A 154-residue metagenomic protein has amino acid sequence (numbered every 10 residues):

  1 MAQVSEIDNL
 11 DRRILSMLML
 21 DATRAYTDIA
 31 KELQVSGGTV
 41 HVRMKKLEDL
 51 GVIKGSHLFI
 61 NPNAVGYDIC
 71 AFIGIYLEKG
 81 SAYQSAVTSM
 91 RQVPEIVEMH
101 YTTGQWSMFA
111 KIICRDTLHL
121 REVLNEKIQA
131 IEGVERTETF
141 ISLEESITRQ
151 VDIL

Functional and structural regions predicted by a protein language model:
M1-L154: A compositional/biophysical signature of low hydrophobicity enriched in polar/charged and small residues
